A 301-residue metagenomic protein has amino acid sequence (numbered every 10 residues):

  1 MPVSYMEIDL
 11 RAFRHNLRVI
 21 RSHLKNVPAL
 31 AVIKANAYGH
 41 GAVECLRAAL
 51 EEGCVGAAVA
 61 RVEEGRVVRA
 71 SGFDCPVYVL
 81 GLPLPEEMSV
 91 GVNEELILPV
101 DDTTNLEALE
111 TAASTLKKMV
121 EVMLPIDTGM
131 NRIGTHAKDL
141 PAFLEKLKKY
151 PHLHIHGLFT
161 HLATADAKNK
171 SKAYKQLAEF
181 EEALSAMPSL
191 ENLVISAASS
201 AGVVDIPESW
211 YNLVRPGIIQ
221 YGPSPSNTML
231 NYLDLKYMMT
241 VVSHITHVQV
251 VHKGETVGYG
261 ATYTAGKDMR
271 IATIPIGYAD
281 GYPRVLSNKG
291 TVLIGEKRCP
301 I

Functional and structural regions predicted by a protein language model:
M1-I97, T111, M119, H154: A charged N-terminal "starter" segment
P2, A35-V43, R47-E51, L106-V120 (+2 more regions): Active-site loop/helix belt of alpha/beta enzymes
R61-E63, P85, T103, A137 (+1 more regions): Alpha-helix N-cap/helix-start capping motif
P99-D101: Ordered, amphipathic secondary-structure segments that act as subunit-interaction surfaces in large macromolecular
M238-N288: Functionally critical, mid-to-C-terminal surface segments that flank or help form catalytic/ligand
I245, R298-I301: Conserved hydrophobic positions within beta-strands
